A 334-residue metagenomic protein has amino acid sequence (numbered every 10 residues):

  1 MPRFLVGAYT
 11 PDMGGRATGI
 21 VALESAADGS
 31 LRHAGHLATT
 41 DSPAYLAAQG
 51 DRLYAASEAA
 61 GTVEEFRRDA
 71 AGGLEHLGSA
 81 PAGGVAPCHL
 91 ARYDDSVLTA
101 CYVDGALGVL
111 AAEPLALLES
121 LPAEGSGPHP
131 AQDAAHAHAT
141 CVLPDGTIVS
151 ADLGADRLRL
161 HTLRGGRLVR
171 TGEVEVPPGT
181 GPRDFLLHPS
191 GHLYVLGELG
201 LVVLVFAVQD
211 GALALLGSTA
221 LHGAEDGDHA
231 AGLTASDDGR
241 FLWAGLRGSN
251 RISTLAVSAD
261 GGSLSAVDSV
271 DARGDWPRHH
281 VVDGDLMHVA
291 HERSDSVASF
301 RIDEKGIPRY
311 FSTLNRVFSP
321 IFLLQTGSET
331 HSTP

Functional and structural regions predicted by a protein language model:
V6-G14, A55-A59, T99-V103, S150-L153 (+3 more regions): Conserved beta-strand positions in repeat-built beta-propeller and related beta-rich domains
R16, D41-A44, A86, H136 (+7 more regions): Beta-rich catalytic cores
L23-G29, F66-G73, L110-A116, H161-R167 (+3 more regions): Short loop/turn segments immediately following beta-strands, especially the blade-tip and inter-blade linker loops
R32-T39, E75-P81, A116-E119, G125-P130 (+4 more regions): A short beta-strand motif characteristic of beta-propeller blades
A48-G50, R92-D94, V142-D145, H188-S190 (+3 more regions): Residue-level detector of Asp-centered blade-edge/turn motifs that repeat once per structural unit in beta-propeller
E75-A139: Asp-box/WD-like beta-propeller blade repeats and closely related beta-sheet repeat scaffolds
D228-G261, S265-H291: Loop/turn-rich, solvent-exposed surfaces of beta-rich toroidal or solenoidal domains
